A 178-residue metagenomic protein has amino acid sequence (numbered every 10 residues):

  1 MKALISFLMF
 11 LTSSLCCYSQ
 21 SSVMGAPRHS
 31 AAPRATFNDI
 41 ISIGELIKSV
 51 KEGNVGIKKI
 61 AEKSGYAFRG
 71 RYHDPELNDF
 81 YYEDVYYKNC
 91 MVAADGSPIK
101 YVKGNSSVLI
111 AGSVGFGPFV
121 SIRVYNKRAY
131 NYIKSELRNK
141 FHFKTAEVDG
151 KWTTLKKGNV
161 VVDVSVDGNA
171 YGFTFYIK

Functional and structural regions predicted by a protein language model:
M1-M24: Bacterial Sec-dependent N-terminal signal peptides
K2, N105-S107, N159-V161: Low-complexity, intrinsically disordered short peptide segments enriched in small/polar/basic residues
I5, F116-P118, N169-Y171: Residues at beta-strand starts and edge strands
S6, A35-D39, A111, G115: A generic structural signal for ordered alpha-helices
T12-L15, D74, F80, V160: Amphipathic alpha-helical interaction segments
S21-S107: N-terminal leader/targeting segments
S30-R69, S121-K178: Non-cytosolic coordination micro-motifs
V85-K151: Long, charged/polar, surface-exposed segments that mediate recognition or autoinhibition
